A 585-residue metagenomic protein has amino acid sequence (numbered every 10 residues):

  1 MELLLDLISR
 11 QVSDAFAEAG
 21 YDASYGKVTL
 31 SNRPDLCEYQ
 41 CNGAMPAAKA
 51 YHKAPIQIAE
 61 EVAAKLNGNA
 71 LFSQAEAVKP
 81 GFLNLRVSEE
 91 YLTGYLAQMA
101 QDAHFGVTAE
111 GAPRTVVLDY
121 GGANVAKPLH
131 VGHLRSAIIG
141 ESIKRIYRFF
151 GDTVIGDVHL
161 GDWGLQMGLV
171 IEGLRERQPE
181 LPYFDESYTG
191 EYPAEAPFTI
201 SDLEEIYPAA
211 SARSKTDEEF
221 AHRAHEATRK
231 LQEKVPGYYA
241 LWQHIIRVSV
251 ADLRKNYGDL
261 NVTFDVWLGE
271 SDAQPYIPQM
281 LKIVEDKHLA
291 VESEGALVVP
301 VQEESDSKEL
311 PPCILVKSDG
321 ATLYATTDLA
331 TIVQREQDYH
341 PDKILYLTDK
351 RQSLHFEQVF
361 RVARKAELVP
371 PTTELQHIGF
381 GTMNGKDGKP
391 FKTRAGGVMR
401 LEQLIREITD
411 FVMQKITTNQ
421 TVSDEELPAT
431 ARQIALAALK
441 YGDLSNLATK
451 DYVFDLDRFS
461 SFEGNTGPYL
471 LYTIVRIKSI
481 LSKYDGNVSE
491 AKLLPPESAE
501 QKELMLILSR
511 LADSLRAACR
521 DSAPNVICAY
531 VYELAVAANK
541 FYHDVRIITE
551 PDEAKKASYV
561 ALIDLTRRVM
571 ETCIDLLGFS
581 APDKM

Functional and structural regions predicted by a protein language model:
M1-T93, F105-M585: Non-catalytic interaction-recognition regions
G94-M99: Short, charged, solvent-exposed linker or helix-capping segments at domain edges/interfaces that act as flexible hinges
